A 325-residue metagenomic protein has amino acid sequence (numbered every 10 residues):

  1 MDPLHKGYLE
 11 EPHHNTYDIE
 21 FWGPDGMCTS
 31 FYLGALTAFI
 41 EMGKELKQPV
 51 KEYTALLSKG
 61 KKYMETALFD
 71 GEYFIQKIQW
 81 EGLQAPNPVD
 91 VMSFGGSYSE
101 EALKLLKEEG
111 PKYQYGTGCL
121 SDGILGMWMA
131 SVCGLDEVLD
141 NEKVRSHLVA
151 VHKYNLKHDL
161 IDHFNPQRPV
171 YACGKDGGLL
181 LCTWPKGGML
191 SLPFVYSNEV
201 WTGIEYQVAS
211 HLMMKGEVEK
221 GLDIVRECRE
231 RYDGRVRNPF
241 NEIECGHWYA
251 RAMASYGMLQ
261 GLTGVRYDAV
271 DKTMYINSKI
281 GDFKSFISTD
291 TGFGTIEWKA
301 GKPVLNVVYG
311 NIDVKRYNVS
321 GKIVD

Functional and structural regions predicted by a protein language model:
M1, E45-E65, V138-K157, E217-R231: Extended, well-ordered alpha-helical scaffold segments
D2-G23, L68-V200, D233-R235: Extended glycan-interaction surfaces of carbohydrate-active proteins
D2-K47, E52-F69, E81-L83: Hydrophobic, small-residue-rich alpha-helical packing segments that form membrane-like cores
F21-C28, L46, V50, Y115-C119 (+3 more regions): Alpha-helix N-cap/helix-initiation motif
D25, T29-A35, Y53, L57 (+9 more regions): Active-site-proximal structural scaffolding
F31-Q48, G126-L139, Y206-E217, G257-Y267: Well-ordered alpha-helical scaffold segments within catalytic/enzyme domains
M42-F74, E100-S121, G126-S131, R235-S255 (+1 more regions): Repeat-solenoid scaffold signature
Y171-G177, L190-F194, N198-V200, E205-D325: Non-catalytic C-terminal accessory modules of carbohydrate-active enzymes
